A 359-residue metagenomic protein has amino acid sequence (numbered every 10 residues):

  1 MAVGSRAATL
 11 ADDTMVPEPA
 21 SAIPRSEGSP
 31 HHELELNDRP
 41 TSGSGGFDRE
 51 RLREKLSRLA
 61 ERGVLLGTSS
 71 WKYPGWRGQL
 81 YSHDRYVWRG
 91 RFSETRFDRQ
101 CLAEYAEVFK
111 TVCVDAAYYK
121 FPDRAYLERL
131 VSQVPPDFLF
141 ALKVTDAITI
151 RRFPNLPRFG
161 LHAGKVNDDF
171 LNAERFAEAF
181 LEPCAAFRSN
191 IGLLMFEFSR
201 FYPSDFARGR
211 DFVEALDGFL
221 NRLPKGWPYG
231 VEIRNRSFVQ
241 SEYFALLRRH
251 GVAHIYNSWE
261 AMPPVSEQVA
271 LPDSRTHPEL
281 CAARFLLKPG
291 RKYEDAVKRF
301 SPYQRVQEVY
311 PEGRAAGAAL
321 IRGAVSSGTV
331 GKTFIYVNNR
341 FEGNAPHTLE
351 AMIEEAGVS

Functional and structural regions predicted by a protein language model:
A2-S359: Residues lining hydrophobic/aromatic ligand-binding pockets adjacent to catalytic sites
